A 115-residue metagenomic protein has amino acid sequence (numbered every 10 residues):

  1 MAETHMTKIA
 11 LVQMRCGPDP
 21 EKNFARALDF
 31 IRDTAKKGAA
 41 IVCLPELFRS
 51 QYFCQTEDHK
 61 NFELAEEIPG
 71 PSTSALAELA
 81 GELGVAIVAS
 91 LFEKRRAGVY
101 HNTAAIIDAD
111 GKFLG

Functional and structural regions predicted by a protein language model:
M1-M6, E21: Basic/polar N-terminal segments that are highly enriched at the extreme N-terminus, encompassing both cleavable
A2, Q13, D58-H59: Generic signal for short, ordered secondary-structure residues within or immediately flanking folded domains
M6-P18, T103, G115: Active-site-proximal beta-strand elements of phosphoester/diester hydrolases
P20, D29-A109, F113: Cys-nucleophile CN-hydrolase/nitrilase-fold catalytic domain and related Cys-dependent amidase chemistry that acts on
